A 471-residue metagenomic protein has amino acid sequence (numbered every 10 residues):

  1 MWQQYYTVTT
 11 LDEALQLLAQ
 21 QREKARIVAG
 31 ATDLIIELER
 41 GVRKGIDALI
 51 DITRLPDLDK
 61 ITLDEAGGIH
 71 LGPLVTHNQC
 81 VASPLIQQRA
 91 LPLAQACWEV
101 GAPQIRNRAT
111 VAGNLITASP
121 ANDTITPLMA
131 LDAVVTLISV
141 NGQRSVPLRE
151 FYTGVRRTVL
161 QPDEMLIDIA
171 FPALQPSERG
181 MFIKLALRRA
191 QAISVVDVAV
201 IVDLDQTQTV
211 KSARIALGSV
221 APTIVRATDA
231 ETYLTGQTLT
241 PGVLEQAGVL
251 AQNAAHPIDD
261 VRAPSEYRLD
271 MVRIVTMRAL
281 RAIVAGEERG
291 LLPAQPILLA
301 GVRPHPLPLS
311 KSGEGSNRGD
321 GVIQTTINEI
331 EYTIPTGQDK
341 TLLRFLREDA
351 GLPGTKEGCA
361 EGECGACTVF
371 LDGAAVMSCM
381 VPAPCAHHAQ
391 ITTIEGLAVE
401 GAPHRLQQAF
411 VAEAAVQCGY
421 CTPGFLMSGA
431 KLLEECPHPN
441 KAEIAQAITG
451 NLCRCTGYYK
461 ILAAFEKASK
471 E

Functional and structural regions predicted by a protein language model:
M1-P306, N317-T326, E331, A350 (+7 more regions): C-terminal structural segment of proteins
A94, E245, G337-P353, M380-E471: Ferredoxin-type iron-sulfur electron-transfer modules in oxidoreductases and energy-metabolism complexes
S312-G315: Glycine-biased, low-complexity coil/linker segments
I330-Q338: Short, contiguous acidic and Ser/Thr-rich linear segments
G358-E363: Short, glycine-/polar-rich solvent-exposed loops and beta-turns at beta-strand/coil boundaries
